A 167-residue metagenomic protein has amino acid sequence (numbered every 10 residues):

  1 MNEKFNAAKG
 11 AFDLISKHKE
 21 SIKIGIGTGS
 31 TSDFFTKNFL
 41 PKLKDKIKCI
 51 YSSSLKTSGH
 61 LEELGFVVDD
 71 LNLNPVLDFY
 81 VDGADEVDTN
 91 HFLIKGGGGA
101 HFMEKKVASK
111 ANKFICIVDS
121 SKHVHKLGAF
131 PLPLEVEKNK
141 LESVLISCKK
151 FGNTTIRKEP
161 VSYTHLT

Functional and structural regions predicted by a protein language model:
M1-G83: N-terminal active-site beta-alpha-beta segment that forms phosphate/nucleotide-binding and substrate-recognition loops
S53, L71, G83, M103 (+2 more regions): Generic beta-sheet signal
V68-N72, H101-V107, K122-V124, L145 (+1 more regions): A generic local secondary-structure boundary/capping motif
L71-A108: Glycine-rich phosphate-binding loop
L77, A84, A111-N112, F130 (+1 more regions): Short, well-ordered alpha-helix to beta-strand connector turns
L93-G97, E104-A111, I117, S121-L127 (+2 more regions): Conserved mixed alpha/beta catalytic, RNA-binding, or beta-rich assembly cores of soluble enzyme, regulatory
H123-S162: Anionic-ligand binding region
T164-T167: Conserved small/polar residues in nucleotide/adenosyl-binding loops
